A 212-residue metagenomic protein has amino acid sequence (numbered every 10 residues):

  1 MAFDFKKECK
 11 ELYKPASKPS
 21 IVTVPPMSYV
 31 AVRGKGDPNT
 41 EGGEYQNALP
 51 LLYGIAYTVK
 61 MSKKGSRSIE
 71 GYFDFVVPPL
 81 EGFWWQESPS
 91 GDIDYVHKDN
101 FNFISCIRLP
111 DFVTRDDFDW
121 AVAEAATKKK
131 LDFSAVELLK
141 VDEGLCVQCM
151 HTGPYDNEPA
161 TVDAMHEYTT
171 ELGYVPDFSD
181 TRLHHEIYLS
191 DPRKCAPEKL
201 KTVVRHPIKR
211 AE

Functional and structural regions predicted by a protein language model:
M1-E212: A solvent-exposed interaction/effector surface
